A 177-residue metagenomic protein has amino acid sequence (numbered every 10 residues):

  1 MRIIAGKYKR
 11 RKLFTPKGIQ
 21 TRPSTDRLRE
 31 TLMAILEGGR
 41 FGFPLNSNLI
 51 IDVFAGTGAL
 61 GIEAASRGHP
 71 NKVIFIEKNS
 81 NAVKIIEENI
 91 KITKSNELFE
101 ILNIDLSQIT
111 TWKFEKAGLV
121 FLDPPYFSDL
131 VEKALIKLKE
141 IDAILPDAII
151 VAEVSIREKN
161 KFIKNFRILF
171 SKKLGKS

Functional and structural regions predicted by a protein language model:
M1-S177: Class I S-adenosyl-L-methionine-dependent methyltransferase catalytic core
